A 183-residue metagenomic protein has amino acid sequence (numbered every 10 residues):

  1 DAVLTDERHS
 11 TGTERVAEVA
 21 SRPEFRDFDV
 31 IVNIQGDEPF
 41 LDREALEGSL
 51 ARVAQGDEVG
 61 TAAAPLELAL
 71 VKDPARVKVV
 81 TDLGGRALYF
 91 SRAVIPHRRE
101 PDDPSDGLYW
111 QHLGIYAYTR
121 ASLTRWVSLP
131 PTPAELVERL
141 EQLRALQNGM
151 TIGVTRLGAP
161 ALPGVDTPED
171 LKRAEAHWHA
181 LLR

Functional and structural regions predicted by a protein language model:
D1, R86, T151-G153: Conserved beta-strand segments of alpha/beta enzyme cores
D1-I34, E38-G48: Short phosphate-binding loop-to-helix
L4-T5, N33, T61-A62, Y89 (+1 more regions): Structural signal for conserved beta-strand scaffold positions within catalytic alpha/beta enzyme cores
R8-T13, E67-A69, P160-P163: A short acidic, often aromatic-flanked loop/helix-cap motif at beta-alpha or helix-coil junctions that lines enzyme
A17-S21, P74-K78, D170: Short, surface-exposed amphipathic charged segments that create phosphate/polyanion-binding patches used for binding
D27-F28, Q55-V59, M150: Short, high-confidence coil segments that cap the C-terminus of an alpha-helix and link into the following beta-strand
L41-T132: Conserved core of the sugar-phosphate nucleotidyltransferase
D106-R183: Conserved alpha/beta core of the MobA/IspD/sugar-nucleotide pyrophosphorylase nucleotidyltransferase superfamily
